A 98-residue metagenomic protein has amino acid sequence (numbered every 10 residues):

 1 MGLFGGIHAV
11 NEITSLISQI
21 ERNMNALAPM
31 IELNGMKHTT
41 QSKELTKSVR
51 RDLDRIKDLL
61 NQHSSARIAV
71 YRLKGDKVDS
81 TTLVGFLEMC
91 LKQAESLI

Functional and structural regions predicted by a protein language model:
G2-I98: Long, low-complexity or tandemly repetitive, helically biased scaffold regions used for multimeric assembly/adhesion
